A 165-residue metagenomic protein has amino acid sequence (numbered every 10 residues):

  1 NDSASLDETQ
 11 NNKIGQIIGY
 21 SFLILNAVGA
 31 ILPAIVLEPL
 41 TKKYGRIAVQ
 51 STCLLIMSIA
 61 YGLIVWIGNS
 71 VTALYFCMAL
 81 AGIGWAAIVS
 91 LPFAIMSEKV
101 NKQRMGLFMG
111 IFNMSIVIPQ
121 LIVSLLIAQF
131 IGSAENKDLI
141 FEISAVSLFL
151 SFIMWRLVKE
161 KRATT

Functional and structural regions predicted by a protein language model:
D2-A27, L139: Loop-to-transmembrane helix entry
G15, V100-F112: Loop-to-transmembrane helix entry/capping segments in MFS-fold secondary transporters and related SLC/MFSD carriers
L32-R46: Helix-to-loop junctions at the C-terminal end of transmembrane segments in multipass secondary transporters
L55-N69: C-terminal ends and interior cores of transmembrane alpha-helices in multi-pass membrane transporters/permeases
A73-A87: Hydrophobic core of transmembrane alpha-helices in multi-pass small-molecule transporters, especially MFS/SLC-type
A87-N101: Intracellular juxtamembrane helix-capping segments at the cytosolic ends of symmetry-related transmembrane helices
I122, E142-T165: Multi-pass alpha-helical transporter architecture, strongest for 12-TM Major Facilitator/SLC carriers used
Q129-F149: A membrane-interface helix-boundary motif in multi-pass transporters
